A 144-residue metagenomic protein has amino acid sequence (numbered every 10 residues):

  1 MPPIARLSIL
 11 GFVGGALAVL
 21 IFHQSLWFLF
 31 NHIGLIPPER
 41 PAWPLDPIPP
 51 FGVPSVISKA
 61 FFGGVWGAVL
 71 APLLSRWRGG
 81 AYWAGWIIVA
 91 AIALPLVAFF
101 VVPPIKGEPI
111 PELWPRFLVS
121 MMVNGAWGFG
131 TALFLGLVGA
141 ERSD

Functional and structural regions predicted by a protein language model:
M1-D144: Juxtamembrane/disordered regions of integral membrane proteins
